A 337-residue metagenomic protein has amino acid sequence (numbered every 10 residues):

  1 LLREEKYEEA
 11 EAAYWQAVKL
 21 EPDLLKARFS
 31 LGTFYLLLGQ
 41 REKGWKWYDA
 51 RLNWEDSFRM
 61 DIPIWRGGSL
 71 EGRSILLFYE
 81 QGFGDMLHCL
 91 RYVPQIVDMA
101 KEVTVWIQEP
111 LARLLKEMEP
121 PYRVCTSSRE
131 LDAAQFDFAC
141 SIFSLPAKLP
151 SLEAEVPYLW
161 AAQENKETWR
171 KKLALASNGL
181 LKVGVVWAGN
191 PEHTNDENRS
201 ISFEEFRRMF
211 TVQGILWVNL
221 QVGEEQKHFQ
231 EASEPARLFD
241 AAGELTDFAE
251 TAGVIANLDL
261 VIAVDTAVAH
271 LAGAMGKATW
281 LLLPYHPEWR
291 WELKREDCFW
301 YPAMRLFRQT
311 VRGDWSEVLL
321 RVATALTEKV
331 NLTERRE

Functional and structural regions predicted by a protein language model:
L1-L260, D265-E337: Alpha-helical solenoid repeat scaffolds of the TPR/TPR-like class and their adjacent stem/linker regions that mediate
